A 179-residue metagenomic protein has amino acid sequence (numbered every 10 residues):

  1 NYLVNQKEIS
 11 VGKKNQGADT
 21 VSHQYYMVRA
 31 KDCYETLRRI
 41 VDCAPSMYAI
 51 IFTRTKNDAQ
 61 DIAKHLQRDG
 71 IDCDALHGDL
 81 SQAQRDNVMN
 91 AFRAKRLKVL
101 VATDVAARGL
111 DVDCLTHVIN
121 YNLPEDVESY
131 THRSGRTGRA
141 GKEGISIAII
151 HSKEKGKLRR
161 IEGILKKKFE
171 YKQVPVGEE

Functional and structural regions predicted by a protein language model:
N1-E179: Conserved helicase RecA-like core
